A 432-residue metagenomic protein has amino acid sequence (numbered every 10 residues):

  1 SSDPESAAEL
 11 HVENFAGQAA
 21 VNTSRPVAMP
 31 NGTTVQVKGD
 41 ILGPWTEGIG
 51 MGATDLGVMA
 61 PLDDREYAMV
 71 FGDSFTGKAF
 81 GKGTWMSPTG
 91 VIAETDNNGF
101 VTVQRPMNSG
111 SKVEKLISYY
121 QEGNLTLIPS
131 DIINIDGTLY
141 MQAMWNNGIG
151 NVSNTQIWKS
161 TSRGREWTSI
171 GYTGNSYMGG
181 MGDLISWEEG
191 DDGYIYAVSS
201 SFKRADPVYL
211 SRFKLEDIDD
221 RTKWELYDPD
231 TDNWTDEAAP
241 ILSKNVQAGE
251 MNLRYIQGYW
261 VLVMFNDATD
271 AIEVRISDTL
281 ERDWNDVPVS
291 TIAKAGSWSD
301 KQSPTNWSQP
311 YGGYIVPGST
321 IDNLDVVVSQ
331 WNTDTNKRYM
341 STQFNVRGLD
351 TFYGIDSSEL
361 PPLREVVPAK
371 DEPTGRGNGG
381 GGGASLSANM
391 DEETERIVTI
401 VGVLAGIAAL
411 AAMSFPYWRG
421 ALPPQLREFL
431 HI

Functional and structural regions predicted by a protein language model:
D3, A7-G50, P61-G123, N134-M178 (+4 more regions): Beta-rich carbohydrate-recognition and catalytic domains
A53-L62, Q121-D136, G180-G193, Q247-I256 (+1 more regions): Structural signature of eukaryotic scaffold interfaces centered on beta-propeller domains
S357-G375, G383-L386: Long, low-complexity intrinsically disordered regions
G375-V401: Extracellular Ser/Thr-rich, low-complexity/disordered mucin-like segments
V401-Y417: A cross-kingdom C-terminal cell-surface attachment/processing module
A421-I432: Cytoplasmic C-terminal tails of single-pass
